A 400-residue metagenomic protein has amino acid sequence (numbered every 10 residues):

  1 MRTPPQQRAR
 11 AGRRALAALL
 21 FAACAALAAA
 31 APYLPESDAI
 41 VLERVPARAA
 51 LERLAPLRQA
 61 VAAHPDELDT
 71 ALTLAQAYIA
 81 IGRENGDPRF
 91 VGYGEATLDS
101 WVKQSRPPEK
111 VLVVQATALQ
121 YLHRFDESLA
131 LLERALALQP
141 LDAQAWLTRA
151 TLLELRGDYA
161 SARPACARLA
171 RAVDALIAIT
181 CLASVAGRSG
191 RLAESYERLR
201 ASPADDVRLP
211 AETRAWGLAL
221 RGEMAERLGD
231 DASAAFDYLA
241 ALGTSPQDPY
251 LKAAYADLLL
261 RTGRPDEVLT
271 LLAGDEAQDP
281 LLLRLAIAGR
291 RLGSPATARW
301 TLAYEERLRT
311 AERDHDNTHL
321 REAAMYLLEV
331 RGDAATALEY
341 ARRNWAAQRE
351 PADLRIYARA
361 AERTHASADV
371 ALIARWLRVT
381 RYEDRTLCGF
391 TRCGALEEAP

Functional and structural regions predicted by a protein language model:
A28-K110, L396: N-terminal leader/linker segments that initiate helical-solenoid repeat arrays
P65, R106, P140, V173-D174 (+6 more regions): Short coil turns that delineate tetratricopeptide repeat
T73, V114, T148, C181-L182 (+5 more regions): Canonical tetratricopeptide repeat
Q76, R83, T117, T151 (+6 more regions): Residue-level recognition of tetratricopeptide repeat
H123, G157, G190, G229 (+4 more regions): Residue-level detector of the short coil/turn that links helix A to helix B within each tetratricopeptide repeat
